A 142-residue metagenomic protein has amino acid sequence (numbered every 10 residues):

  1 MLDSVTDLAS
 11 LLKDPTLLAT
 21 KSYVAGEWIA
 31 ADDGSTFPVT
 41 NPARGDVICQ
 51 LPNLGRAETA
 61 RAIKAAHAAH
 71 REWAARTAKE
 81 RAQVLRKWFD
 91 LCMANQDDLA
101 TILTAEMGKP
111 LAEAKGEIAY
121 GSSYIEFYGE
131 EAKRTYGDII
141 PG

Functional and structural regions predicted by a protein language model:
M1-Q50, Q83, K87, T135-G142: Terminal low-complexity tails and localization/encapsulation signals of metabolic enzymes
D46-Y136: Glycine-rich loop-to-alpha-helix module at the N-terminal edge of alpha/beta enzyme cores
